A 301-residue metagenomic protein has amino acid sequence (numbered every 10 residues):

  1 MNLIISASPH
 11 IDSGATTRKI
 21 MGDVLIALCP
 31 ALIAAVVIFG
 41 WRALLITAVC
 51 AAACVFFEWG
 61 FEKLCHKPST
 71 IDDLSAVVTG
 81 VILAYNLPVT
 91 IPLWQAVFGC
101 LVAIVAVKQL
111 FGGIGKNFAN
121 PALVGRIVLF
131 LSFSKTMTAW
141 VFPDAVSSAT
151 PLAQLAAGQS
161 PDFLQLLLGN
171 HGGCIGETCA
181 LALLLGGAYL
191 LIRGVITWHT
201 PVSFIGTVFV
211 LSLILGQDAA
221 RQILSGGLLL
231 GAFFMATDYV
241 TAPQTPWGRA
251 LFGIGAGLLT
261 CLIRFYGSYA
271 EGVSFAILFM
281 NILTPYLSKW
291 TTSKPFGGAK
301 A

Functional and structural regions predicted by a protein language model:
M1-I20, P243, I263-A301: Cytosolic-side transmembrane-helix boundaries in multi-pass membrane proteins
M1-V55, G297-K300: N-terminal signal-anchor module of multipass membrane proteins
S6, F56-P68, I104-K116, L183-G194 (+1 more regions): C-terminal ends of transmembrane helices
D23-A31, I46-E58, S75-G80, A84 (+13 more regions): Alpha-helical transmembrane segments in multi-pass membrane proteins
G40-A53, T90-G99, L166, N170-A180 (+1 more regions): Structural signature of hydrophobic alpha-helical transmembrane segments
I71-A76, V81-A145: Membrane-interface helix-loop-helix junctions at boundaries between adjacent transmembrane segments
G115-L184: Long hydrophobic alpha-helical segments that form multi-pass transmembrane helix bundles in integral membrane proteins
F118-A122, R221-L228, G248-L251, G267-M280: Loop-to-transmembrane alpha-helix initiation sites
